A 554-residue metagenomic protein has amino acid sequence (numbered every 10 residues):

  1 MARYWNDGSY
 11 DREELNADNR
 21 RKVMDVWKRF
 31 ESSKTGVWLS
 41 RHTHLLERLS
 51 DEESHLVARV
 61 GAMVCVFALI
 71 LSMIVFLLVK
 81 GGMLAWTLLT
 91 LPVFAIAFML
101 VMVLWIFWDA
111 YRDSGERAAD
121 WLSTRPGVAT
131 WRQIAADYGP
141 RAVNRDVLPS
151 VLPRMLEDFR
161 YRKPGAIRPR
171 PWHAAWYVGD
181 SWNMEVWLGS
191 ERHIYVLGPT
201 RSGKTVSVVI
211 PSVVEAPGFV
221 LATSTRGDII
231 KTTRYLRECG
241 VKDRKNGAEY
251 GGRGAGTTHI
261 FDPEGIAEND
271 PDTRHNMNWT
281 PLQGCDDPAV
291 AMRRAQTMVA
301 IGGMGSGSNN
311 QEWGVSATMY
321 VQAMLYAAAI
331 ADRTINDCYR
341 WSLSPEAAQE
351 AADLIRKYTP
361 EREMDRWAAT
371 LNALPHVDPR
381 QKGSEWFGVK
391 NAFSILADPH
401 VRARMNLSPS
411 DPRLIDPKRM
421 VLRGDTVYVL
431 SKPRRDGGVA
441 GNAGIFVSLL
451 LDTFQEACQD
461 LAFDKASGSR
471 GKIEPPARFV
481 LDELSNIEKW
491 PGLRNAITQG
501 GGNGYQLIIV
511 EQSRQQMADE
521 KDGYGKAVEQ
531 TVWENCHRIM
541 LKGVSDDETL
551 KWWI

Functional and structural regions predicted by a protein language model:
M1-S202, V206-V209: Basic- and hydrophobic-enriched, low-structure N-terminal and domain-boundary segments that flank ATP-binding catalytic
S9, V37, G82-M83, E116 (+12 more regions): Intrinsically disordered, low-complexity regions
S33, L91, T124, D287 (+3 more regions): Polar helix-capping/helix-linker motif
R141, I445, L484, A527 (+1 more regions): A short glycine-/small-residue-rich loop at the edge of a beta-strand within enzyme catalytic domains
Y177-V178, S190-Y505: P-loop NTPase motor domains
V186, G203, N269-D272, L507 (+2 more regions): Homeobox/homeodomain signature
I497-I554: Conserved ATP-driven motor cores of ASCE-family P-loop NTPases powering translocation/secretion/packaging/pilus
